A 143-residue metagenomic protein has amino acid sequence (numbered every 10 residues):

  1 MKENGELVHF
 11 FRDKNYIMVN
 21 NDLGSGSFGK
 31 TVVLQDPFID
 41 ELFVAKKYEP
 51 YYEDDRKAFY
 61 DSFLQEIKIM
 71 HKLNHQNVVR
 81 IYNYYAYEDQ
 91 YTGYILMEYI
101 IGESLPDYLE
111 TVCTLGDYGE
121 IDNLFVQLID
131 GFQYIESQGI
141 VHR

Functional and structural regions predicted by a protein language model:
N20-S27, T31: Protein kinase glycine-rich loop
Q35-F43: Conserved N-lobe loop of protein kinases adjacent to the ATP-binding glycine-rich P-loop
K46-Y51: Conserved beta3-strand ATP-binding lysine motif
D55-K72: AlphaC helix of the eukaryotic protein kinase fold
N83-Y85: A short, aromatic-enriched beta-strand patch in the conserved N-lobe beta-sheet of the protein kinase catalytic domain
D89-S104, Y108: Conserved short submotifs of the Hanks-type protein kinase catalytic core that shape the nucleotide-binding pocket
L124-F125: Activation segment signature within eukaryotic-like protein kinase domains
D130-I140: Protein kinase catalytic-loop region centered on the HRD/HxD motif
